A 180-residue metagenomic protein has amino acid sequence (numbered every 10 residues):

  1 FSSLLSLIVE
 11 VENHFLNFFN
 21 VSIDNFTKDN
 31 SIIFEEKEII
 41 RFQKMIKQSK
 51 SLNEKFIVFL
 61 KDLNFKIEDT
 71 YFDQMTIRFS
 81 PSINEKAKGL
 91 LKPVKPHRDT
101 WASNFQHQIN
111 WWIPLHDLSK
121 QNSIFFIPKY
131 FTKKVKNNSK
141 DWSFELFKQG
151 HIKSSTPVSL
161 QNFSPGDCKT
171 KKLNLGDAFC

Functional and structural regions predicted by a protein language model:
F1-K66: N-terminal auxiliary "cap/dimerization" subdomain that precedes the catalytic jelly-roll/cupin core of mononuclear
S3, F79-P81, P128: Pocket-edge structural micro-motifs
E38, N64-T76, K86-K88, K140-F144 (+1 more regions): A broad, low-specificity signal for short, low-complexity segments enriched in glycine/proline and polar/charged
F42-I46, I67, H97-A102, G166-K169: Short, charged/polar micro-motifs that form catalytic or ligand-binding hotspots
I46-S51, S80-A87, K95-D99, G150-K153 (+1 more regions): N-terminal start-of-chain detector that recognizes signal peptides and the immediate post-cleavage beginning
F59-I124: Conserved double-stranded beta-helix
Q121-C180: Double-stranded beta-helix
